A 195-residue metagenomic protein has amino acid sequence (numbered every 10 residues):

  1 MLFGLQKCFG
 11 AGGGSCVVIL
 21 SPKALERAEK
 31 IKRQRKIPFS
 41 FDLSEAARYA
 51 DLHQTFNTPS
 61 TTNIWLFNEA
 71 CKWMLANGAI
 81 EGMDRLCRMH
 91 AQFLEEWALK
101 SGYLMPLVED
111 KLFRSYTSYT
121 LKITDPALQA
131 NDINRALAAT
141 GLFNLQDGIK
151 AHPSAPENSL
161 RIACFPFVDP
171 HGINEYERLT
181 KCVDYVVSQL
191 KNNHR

Functional and structural regions predicted by a protein language model:
Q6-E96: Active-site C-terminal subdomain of aminotransferase-like
L20-K23, K36-F39, A138-L142, C182-Y185: Short, low-complexity, polar/charged sequence segments that are solvent-exposed and flexible
E26-K30, A76, K100, A127 (+4 more regions): Polar/charged alpha-helical tracts
T62-K72, Q92-E95, N131-N134, A138 (+2 more regions): Predominant activation on well-ordered alpha-helical scaffold segments within soluble catalytic domains
N77-L86, Y103-D110, D147-H152, L190-R195: Flexible, glycine/charged-enriched surface loops at secondary-structure junctions
L99, Y103-N174: Conserved C-terminal alpha-helix-loop-beta "cap" of PLP-dependent enzymes that closes/shapes the active-site mouth
P166, P170-R195: Structural signal for terminal/edge beta-strands and the immediately following C-terminal loop/tail that closes
